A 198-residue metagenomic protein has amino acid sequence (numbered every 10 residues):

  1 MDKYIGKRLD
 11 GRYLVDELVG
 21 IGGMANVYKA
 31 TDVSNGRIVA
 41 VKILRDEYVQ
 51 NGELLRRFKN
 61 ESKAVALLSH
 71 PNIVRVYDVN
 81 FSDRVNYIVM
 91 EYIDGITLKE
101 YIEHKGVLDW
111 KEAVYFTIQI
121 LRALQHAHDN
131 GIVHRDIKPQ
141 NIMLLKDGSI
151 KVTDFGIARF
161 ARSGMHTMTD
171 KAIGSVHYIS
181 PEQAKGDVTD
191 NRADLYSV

Functional and structural regions predicted by a protein language model:
V15-G22, V27: Protein kinase glycine-rich loop
T31-I38: Conserved N-lobe loop of protein kinases adjacent to the ATP-binding glycine-rich P-loop
R45-L67: AlphaC helix of the eukaryotic protein kinase fold
V79: Activation-segment/catalytic-loop signature of the eukaryotic protein kinase fold
D83-T97, Y101: Conserved short submotifs of the Hanks-type protein kinase catalytic core that shape the nucleotide-binding pocket
F116-T117: Activation segment signature within eukaryotic-like protein kinase domains
I120-I132: Protein kinase catalytic-loop region centered on the HRD/HxD motif
